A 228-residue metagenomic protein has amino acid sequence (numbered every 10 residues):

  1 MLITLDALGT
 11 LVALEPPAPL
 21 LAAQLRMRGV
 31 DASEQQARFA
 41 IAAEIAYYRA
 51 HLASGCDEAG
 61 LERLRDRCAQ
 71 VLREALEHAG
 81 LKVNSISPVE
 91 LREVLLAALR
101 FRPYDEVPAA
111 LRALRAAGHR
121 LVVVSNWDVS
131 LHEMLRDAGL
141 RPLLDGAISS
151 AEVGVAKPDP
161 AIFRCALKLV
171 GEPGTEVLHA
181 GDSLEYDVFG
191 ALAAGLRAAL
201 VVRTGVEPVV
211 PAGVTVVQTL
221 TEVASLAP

Functional and structural regions predicted by a protein language model:
M1-I3, Q35, L81-V89, P108 (+2 more regions): Asp-based, Mg2+/Mn2+-dependent phosphohydrolase catalytic module
M1-P108, A117: N-terminal helical cap/lid subdomain that shapes the substrate entry/recognition surface in HAD-like hydrolases
